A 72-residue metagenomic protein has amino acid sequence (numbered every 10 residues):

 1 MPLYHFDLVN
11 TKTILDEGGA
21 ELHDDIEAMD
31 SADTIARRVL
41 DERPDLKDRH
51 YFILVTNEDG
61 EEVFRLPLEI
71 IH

Functional and structural regions predicted by a protein language model:
M1, D24-E27, E58-G60: A short, structured loop/turn motif at beta-sheet edges
M1-L15: Short aromatic-glycine-(Arg/Gly/Cys) micro-motifs in beta-strand/loop hairpins
P2-Y4, G18, R49-Y51: A generic structural signal for short beta-strands and their flanking turns/coil linkers
N10, G18, E42: Glycine-rich, flexible loop/turn motifs
I14-D25: A short, exposed loop/beta-hairpin motif centered on an aromatic-Gly-Thr core
D24-P44: A short, charged, amphipathic alpha-helix used as a generic interaction element across diverse proteins
R38-H72: Short, mixed-charge low-complexity intrinsically disordered segments
